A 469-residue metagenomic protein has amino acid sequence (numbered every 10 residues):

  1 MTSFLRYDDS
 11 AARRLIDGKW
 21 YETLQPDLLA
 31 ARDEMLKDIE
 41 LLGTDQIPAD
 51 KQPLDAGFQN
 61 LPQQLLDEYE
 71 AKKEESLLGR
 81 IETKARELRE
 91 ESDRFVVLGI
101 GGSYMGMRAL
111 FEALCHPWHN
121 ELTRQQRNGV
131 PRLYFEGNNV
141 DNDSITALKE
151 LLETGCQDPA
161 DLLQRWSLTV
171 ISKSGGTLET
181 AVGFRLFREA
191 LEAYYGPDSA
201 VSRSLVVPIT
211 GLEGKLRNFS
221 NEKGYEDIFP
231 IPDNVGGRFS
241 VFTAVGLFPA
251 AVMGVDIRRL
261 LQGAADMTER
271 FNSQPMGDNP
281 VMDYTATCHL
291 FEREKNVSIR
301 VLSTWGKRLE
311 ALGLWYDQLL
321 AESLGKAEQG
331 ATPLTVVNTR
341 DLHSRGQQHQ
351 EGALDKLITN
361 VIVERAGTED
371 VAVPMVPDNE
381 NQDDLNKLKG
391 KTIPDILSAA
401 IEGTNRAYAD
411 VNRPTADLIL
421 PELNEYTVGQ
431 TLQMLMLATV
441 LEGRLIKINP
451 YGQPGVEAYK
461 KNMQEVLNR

Functional and structural regions predicted by a protein language model:
M1-R89, D93, V376-K387: Extended, charge-enriched "interface" segments that sit outside catalytic cores
R86-Q274, K461, E465: Glycine-rich phosphate-binding loops that contact phosphosugars or nucleotide phosphates
V97, L168-V170, P208, L302 (+2 more regions): Structural beta-sheet core signal
G106, S240-A244, Y316, D341 (+5 more regions): Catalytic-loop motifs flanking and including active-site residues across diverse enzymes
E112-C115, E150-L152, F184-F187, K223-G224 (+4 more regions): Short, solvent-exposed amphipathic alpha-helical segments in soluble enzyme and RNA/protein-processing domains
A193-T359, G367, G452-R469: Active-site phosphate/pyrophosphate-binding segments
L334-L423: Helicase-primase coupling helices
A416-L418, E422-R469: C-terminal helical/tail subdomains of lipid-metabolizing enzymes
